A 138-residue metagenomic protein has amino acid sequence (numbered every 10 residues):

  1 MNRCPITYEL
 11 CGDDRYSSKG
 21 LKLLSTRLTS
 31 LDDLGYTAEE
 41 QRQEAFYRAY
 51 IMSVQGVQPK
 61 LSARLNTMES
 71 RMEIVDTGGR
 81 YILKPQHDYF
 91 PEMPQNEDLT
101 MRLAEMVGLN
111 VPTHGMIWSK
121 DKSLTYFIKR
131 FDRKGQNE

Functional and structural regions predicted by a protein language model:
M1-E39: Regulatory N- and C-terminal appendages and interdomain linkers associated with kinase/kinase-like NTP transferase
E39-E138: Conserved ATP-binding subdomain of kinase catalytic cores across diverse folds
